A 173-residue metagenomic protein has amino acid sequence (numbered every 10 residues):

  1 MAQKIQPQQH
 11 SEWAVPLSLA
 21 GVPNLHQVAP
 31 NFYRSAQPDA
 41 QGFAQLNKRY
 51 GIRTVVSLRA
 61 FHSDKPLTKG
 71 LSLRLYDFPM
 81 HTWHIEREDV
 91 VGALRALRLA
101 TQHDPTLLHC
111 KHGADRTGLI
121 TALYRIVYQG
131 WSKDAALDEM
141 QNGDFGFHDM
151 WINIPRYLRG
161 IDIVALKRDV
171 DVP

Functional and structural regions predicted by a protein language model:
M1-T106, L119-P173: Cys-dependent protein tyrosine phosphatase-like superfamily
C110: Short cysteine clusters
G113: Substrate/cofactor-recognition hotspot
R116: Conserved lysine of the Walker
